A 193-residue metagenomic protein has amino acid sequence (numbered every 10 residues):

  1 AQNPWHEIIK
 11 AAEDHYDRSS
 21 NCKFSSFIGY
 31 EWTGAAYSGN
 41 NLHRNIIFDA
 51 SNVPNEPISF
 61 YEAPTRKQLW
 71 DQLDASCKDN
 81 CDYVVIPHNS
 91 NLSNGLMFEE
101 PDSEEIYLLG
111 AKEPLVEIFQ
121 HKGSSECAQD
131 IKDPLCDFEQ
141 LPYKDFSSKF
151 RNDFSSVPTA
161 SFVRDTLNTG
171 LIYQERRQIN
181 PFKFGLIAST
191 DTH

Functional and structural regions predicted by a protein language model:
A1-H193: Extended, charged catalytic domains and RNA/DNA-binding interfaces, predominantly in divalent-metal-using enzymes
